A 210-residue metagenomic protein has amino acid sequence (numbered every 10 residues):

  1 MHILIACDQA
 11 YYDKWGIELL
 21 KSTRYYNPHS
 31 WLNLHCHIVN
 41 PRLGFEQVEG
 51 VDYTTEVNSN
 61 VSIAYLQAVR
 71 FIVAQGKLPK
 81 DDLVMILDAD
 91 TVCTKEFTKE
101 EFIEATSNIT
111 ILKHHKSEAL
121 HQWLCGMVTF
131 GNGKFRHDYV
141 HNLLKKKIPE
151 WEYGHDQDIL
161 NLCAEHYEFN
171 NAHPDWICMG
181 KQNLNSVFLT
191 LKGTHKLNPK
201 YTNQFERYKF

Functional and structural regions predicted by a protein language model:
M1-S59, P79-K80, L189, G193-K200 (+1 more regions): N-terminal anchoring/stem segment of glycosyltransferases
Y12, N60-V69: A short, glycine-/small-residue-rich helix N-cap motif at loop->alpha-helix starts within glycosyltransferase
E18, S22-Y26, V73, D156-H166: Amphipathic alpha-helical segments that form well-ordered structural scaffolds and often line/cohere around active
H37-F45, K95-F97, D175-C178: Short, polar loop motifs at secondary-structure junctions
V51, D81, T106-S107, C125 (+2 more regions): Short, well-ordered alpha-helix to beta-strand connector turns
Y65-S117: GT-A fold catalytic core of metal-dependent nucleotide-sugar glycosyltransferases, centered on the diacidic
T94-N161: Conserved catalytic core of nucleotide-sugar-dependent glycosyltransferases
G131-F210: Catalytic core and acceptor-binding pocket of nucleotide-sugar-dependent glycosyltransferases
